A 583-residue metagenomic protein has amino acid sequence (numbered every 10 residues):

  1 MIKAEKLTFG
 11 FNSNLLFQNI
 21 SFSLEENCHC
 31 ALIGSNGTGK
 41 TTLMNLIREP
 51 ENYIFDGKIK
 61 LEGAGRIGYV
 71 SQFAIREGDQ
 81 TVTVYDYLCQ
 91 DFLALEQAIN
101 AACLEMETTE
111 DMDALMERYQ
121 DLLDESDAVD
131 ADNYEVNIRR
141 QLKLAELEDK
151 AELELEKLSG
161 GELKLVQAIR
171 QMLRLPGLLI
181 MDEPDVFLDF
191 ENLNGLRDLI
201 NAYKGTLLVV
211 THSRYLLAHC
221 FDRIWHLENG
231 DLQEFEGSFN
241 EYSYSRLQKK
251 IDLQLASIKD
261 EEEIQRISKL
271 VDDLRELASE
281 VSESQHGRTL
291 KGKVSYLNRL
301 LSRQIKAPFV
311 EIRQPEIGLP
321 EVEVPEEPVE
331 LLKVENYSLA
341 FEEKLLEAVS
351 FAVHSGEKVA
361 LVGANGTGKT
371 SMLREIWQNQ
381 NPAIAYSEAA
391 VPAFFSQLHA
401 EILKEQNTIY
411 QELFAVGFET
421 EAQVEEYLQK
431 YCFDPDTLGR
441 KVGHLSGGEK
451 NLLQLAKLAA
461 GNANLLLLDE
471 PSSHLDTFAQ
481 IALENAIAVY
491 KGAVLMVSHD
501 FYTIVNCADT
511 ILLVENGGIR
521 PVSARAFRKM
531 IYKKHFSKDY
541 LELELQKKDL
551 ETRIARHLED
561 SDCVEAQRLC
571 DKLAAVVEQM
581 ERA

Functional and structural regions predicted by a protein language model:
M1-L253, S257, V324-A583: ABC ATP-binding cassette signature C-motif
A94-Q97, E262, R266, R288-S295 (+2 more regions): Generic recognition of short, well-ordered alpha-helical interface segments
R246-L274, L290-Q304: Intracellular alpha-helical coupling/juxtamembrane segments of multi-pass membrane proteins
R275-G287: Short intracellular "coupling" helices and adjacent cytoplasmic loop segments at the cytosolic face of multi-pass
L290, K306-E323: Amphipathic heptad-repeat alpha-helical coiled-coil/stalk segments that mediate oligomerization, filament/stalk
L297, R313, L428: Phosphate-coordinating catalytic segments in nucleotide- and nucleic-acid-processing enzymes
L300-E311, A385: Proline-centered turn/helix-capping motifs that create local helix->coil transitions or kinks
